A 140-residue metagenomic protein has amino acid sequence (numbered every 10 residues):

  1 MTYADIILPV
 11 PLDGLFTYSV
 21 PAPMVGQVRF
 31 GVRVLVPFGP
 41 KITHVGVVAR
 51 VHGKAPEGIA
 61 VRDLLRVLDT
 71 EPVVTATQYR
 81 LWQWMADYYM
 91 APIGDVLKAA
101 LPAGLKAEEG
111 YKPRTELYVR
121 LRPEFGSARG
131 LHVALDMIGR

Functional and structural regions predicted by a protein language model:
M1-R140: Accessory, non-ATPase domains that flank or precede helicase/AAA+ motor cores in DNA-metabolism machines
